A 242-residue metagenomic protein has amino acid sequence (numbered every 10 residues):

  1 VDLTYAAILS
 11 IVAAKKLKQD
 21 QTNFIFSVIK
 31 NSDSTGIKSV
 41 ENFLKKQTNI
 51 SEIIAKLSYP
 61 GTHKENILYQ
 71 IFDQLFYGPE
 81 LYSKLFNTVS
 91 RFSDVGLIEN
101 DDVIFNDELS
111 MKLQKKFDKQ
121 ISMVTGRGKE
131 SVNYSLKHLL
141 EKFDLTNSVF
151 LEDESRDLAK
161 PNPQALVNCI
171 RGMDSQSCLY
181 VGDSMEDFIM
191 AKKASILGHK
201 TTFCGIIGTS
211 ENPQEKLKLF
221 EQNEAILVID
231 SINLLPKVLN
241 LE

Functional and structural regions predicted by a protein language model:
V1-S58: Conserved phosphoryl-transfer catalytic core
V12-K15, K112-Q114, L140-K142, K192-T202: Alpha-helix termini
K46, P60-T62, Q70, Q74-M123 (+2 more regions): Short, acidic loop-to-helix structural element flanking the phosphoryl-transfer center in phosphate-processing enzymes
D94-V103, S122-L179, M185-I196: Substrate-recognition "cap/lid" segment bordering the active-site pocket of phosphatases
K137, Y180-L227: Acidic, Mg2+-coordinating phosphoryl-transfer loop and its flanking beta/alpha structural elements, shared across
I226-L235: Short acidic-hydrophobic, aromatic-tinged amphipathic segments that line or gate anion-handling sites
L235-E242: Short amphipathic alpha-helix with an adjacent loop that forms part of the alpha/beta core around
